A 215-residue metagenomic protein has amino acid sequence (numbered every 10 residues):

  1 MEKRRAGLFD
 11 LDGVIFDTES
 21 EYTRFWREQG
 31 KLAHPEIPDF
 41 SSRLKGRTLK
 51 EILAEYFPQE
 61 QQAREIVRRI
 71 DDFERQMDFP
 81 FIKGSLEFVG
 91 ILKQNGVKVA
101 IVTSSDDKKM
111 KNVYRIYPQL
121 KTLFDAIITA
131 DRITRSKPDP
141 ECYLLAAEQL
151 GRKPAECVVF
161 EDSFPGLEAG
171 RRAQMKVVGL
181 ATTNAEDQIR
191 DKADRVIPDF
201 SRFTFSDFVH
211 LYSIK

Functional and structural regions predicted by a protein language model:
M1-R5, G90, D106-K215: Asp-based, Mg2+/Mn2+-dependent phosphohydrolase catalytic module
E2-N95: N-terminal helical cap/lid subdomain that shapes the substrate entry/recognition surface in HAD-like hydrolases
V14, T103-S105: Conserved phosphate-coupling serine/threonine residues in phosphotransfer and NTP-handling enzymes
R43, R64, I82, S104 (+2 more regions): Non-catalytic, surface-exposed connector residues within folded enzymatic/regulatory domains
R75-P80, S104, A173-Q174: Short, flexible loop segments at the rims of nucleotide/cofactor-binding pockets, characterized by
N95-V97, M175: Short phosphate-binding/catalytic loops that engage adenosine nucleotides
